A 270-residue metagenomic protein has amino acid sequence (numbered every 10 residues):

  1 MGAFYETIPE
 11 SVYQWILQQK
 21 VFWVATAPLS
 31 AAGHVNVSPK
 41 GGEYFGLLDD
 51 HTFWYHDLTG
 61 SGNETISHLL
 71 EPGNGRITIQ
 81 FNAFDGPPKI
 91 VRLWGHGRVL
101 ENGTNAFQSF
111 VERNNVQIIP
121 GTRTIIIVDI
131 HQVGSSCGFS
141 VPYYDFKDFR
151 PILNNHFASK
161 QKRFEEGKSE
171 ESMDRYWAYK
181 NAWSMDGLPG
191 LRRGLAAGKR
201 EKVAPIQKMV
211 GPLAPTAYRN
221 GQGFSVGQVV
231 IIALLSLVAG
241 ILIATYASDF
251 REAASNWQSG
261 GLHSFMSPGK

Functional and structural regions predicted by a protein language model:
M1-K270: Binding-site signature for planar aromatic cofactors or substrates
